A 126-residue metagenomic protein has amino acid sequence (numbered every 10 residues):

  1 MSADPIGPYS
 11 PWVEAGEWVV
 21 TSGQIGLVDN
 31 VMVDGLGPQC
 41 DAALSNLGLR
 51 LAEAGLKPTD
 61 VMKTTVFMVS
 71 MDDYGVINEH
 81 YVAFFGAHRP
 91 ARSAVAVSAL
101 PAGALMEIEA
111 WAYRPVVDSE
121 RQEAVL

Functional and structural regions predicted by a protein language model:
M1-L126: Short, polar/acidic, helix-capping and beta-turn segments at strand->helix junctions that line the mouths
